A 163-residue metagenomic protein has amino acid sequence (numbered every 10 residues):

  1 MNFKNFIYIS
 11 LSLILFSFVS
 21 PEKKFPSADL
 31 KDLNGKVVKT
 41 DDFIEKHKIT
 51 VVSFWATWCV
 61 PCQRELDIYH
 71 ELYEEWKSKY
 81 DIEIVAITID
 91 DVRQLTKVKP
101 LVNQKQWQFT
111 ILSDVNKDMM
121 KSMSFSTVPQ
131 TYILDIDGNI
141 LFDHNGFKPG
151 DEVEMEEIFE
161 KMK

Functional and structural regions predicted by a protein language model:
M1-K31, F142-H144, V153-E156: N-terminal targeting signals for export/organelle localization
D29-I49: A short beta-strand-turn-helix
H47-T50, W55-W58, T127: Short pre-active-site segment immediately N-terminal to redox-active cysteine/selenocysteine motifs in thiol-based
V52, V85-I87, Y132: Conserved hydrophobic packing residues within short motifs/helices of P-loop NTPase cores of ABC-family ATPases
C59-Q63: Short, thiol/selenol-centered motifs that function as redox-active sites or metal-ligating centers
R64-K105, N116-S122: Structural microenvironment flanking redox-active thiols in thiol-disulfide oxidoreductases
L101-W107, V115-I158: Thiol/disulfide oxidoreductase modules built on the thioredoxin-like
